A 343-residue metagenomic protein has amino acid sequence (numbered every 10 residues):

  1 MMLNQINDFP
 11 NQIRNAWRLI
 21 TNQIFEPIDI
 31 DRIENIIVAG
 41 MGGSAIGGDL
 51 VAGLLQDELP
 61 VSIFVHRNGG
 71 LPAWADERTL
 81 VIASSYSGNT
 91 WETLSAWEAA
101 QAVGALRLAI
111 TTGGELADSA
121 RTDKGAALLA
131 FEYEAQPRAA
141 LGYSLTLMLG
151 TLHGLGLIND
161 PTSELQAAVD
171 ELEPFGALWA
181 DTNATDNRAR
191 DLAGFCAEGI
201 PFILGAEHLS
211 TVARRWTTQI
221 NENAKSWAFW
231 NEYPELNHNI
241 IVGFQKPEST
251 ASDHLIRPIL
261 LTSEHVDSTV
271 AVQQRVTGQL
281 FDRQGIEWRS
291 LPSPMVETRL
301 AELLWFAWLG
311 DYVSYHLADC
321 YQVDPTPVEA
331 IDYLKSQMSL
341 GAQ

Functional and structural regions predicted by a protein language model:
M1-A16, T277: Active-site-proximal helix-loop elements at catalytic-domain edges
M2-D8, I20-P27, D31-E34, H153-H254 (+1 more regions): Active-site phosphate/pyrophosphate-binding segments
I30-F175, G194, S263-V266, A271-D282: Glycine-rich phosphate-binding loops that contact phosphosugars or nucleotide phosphates
N35, S62, A105-L106, I200 (+2 more regions): Residues at the starts of beta-strands that form the adenosine-phosphate
I63, R107, A127-L128, W179 (+3 more regions): Hydrophobic beta-strand scaffold residues
V65-G69, S226-N237, E287-E297: A generic structural motif
V242-V328: C-terminal active-site/capping subdomain that shapes the small-molecule cofactor and substrate pocket of enzyme
D324-Q343: Short, small/acidic-rich helices and loops at N termini and domain boundaries of DNA replication/processing enzymes
